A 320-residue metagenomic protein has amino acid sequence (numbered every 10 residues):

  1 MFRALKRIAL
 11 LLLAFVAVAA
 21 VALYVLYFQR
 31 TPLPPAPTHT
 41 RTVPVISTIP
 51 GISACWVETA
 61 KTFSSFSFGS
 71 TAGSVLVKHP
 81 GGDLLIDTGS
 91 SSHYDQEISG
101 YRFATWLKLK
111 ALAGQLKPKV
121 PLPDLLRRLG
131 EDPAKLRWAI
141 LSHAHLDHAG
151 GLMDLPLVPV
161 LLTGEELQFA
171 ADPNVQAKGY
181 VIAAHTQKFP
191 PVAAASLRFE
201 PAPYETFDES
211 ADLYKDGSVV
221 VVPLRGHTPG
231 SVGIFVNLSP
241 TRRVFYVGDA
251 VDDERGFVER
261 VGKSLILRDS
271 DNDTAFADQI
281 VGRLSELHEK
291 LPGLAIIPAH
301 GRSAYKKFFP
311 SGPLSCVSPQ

Functional and structural regions predicted by a protein language model:
M1-A17: N-terminal Sec-pathway targeting helices
V16-P35: Membrane-interface motif at the C-terminal end of an N-terminal transmembrane signal
T38-T48, K117-E131, K135, G164-P223 (+2 more regions): Metallo-beta-lactamase
P50-P123, I234-A250: Conserved beta-strand hairpin/beta-sheet module of binuclear metal-dependent hydrolase folds, prominently
S67-S70, R225-P229: A short catalytic or substrate-binding loop motif that flags glycine-/basic-rich loops and adjacent residues that bind
L85-G89, W138-H143, L162-T163, V222-G226 (+3 more regions): Active-site neighborhood of phospho(di)ester-bond hydrolases with catalytic His/Asp-centered motifs
S92, L109-L122, P240-Q320: Cap/insert and terminal regions of metallo-dependent hydrolase folds
S99-L162: Active-site metal-binding motif and surrounding structural segment of the metallo-beta-lactamase
